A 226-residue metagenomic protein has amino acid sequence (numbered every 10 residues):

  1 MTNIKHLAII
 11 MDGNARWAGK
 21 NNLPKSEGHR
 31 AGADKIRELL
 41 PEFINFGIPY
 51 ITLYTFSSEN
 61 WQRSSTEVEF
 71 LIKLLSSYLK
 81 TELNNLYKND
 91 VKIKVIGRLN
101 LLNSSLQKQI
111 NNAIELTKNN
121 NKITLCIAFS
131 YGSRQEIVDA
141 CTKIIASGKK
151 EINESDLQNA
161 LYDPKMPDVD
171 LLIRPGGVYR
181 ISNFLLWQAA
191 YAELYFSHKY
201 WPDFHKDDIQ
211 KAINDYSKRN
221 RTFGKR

Functional and structural regions predicted by a protein language model:
M1-R226: Flexible, compositionally biased loop and terminal segments
